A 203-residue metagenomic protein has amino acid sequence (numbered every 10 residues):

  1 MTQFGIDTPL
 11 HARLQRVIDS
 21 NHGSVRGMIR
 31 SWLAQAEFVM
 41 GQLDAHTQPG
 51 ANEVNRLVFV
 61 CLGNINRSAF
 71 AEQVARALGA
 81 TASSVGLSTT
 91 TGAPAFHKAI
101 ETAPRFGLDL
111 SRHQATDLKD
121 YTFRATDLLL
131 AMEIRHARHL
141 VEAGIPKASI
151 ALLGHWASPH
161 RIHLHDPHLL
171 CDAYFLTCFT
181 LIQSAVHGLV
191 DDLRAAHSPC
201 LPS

Functional and structural regions predicted by a protein language model:
T2-A51, H139-S203: Phosphate-binding/catalytic loops
G23, G27-A125, D191-L201: Conserved active-site segments centered on acidic
A131-M132: Short beta-strand scaffold positions
R135-A137: Alpha-helix capping/helix-boundary segments
